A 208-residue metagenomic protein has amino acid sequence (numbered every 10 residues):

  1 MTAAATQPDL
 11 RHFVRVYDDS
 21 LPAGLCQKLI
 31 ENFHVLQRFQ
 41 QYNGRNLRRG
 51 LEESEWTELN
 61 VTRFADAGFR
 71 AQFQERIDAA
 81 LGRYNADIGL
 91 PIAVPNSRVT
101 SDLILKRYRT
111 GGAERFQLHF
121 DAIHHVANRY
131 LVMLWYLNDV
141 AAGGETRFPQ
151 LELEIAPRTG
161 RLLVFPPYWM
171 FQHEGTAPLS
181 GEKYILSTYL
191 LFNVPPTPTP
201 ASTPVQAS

Functional and structural regions predicted by a protein language model:
M1-L162, M170-S208: Fe(II)/2-oxoglutarate oxygenase catalytic core
